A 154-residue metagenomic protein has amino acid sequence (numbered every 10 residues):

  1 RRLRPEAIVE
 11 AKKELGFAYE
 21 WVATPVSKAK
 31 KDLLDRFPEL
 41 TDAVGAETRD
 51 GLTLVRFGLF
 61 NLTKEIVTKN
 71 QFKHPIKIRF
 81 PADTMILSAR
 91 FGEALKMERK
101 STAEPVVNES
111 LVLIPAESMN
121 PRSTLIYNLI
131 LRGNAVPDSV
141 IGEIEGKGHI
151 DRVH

Functional and structural regions predicted by a protein language model:
R1-V22: Hydrophobic, helix-forming membrane-interacting segments
K12, A23-L33: Proline/serine/threonine-rich low-complexity linkers at boundaries of modular beta-sandwich domains
A29-L54, E65-N70, S118: Short, solvent-exposed beta-strand/turn "edge" segments of beta-rich domains on protein surfaces
T53-N61, R122: Short, well-ordered beta-strand segments enriched in hydrophobic/aromatic residues
L59-F72, F80: Asparagine-centered strand-capping/turn motif at beta-strand->loop junctions
F72-K96: Solvent-exposed beta-hairpin/edge-strand motifs
R99-S123: Extracellular adhesion/glycan-binding regions together with long Ser/Thr- and acidic-residue-rich low-complexity tracts
E117-H154: Extended, hydrophilic extramembrane loops/domains of integral membrane proteins
